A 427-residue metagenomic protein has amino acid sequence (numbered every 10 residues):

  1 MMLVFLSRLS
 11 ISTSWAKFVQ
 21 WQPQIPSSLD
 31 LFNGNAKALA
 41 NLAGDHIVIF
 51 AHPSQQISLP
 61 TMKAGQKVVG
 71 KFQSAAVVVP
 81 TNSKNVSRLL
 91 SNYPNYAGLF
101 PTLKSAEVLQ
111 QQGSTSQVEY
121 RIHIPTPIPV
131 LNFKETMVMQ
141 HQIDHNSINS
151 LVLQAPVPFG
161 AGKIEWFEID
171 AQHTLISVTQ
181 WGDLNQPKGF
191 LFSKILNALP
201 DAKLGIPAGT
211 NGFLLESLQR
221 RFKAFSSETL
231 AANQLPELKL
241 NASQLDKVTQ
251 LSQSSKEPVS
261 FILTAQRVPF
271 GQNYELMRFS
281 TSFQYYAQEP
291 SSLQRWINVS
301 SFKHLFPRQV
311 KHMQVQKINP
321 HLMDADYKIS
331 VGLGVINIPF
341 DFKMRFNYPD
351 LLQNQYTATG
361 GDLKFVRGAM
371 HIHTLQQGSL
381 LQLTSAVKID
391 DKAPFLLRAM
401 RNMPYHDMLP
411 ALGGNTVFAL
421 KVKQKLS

Functional and structural regions predicted by a protein language model:
M1-R8: Bacterial N-terminal signal peptides
I11-S54, K163-S291, G360, A369-S427: Terminal "cap-and-tail" regions of soluble proteins that handle hydrophobic small molecules
P60-N85, R267-R295: Terminal, regulation- and interaction-focused segments at domain boundaries
Q66-F72, N95-G98, T102, E107-P158 (+7 more regions): Glycine-rich portal/gate segments that line the openings of hydrophobic small-molecule binding cavities
V69, V78, N82-G212, E216: Ordered, small/hydrophobic-rich secondary-structure cores
V79-P101, Y285-R308: Amphipathic alpha-helical segments
N233-P236, V310-V315: Acidic/histidine-enriched alpha-helical segments
V366: A short beta-strand signature within small-molecule sensing/ligand-binding domains used in signal transduction
